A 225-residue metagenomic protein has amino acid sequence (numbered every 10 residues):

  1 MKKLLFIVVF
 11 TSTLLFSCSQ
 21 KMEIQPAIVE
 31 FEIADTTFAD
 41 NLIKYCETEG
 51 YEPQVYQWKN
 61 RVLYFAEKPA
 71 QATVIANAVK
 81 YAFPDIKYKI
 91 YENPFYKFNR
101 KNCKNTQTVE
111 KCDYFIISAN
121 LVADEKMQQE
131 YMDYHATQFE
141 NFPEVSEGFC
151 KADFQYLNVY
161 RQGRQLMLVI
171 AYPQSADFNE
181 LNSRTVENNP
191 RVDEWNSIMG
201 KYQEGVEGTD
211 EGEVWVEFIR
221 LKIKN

Functional and structural regions predicted by a protein language model:
L4-T13: Sec-dependent N-terminal signal peptides
F16-S17: C-terminal motif of bacterial Sec signal peptides marking the signal peptidase cleavage site
K21-D35, D113-E130: Short glycine-/aliphatic-rich beta-strand segments at the starts of folded cytosolic domains
A34-T48, M127-D153: Short amphipathic alpha-helical segments
E47-Q54, A66-P94, C150-F154, Y172-W215: An amphipathic, aromatic/His-enriched active-site/gating alpha helix that lines ligand/cofactor pockets
Q54-Q57, L157-R161: Short beta-strand
N60-P69, R164-I170: A generic structural motif
Y88-E125: Surface-exposed beta-loop interaction hotspot
